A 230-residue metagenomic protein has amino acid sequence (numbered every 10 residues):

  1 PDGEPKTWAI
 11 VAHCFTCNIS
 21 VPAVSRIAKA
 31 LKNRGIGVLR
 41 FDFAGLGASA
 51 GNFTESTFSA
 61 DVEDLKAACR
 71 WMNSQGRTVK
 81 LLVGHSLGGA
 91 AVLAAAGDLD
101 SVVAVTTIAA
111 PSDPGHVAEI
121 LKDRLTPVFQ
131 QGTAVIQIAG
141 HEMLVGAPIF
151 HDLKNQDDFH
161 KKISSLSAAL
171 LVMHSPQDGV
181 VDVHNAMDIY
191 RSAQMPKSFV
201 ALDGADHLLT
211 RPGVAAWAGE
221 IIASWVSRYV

Functional and structural regions predicted by a protein language model:
P22-V24, A28-A50: Conserved alpha/beta-hydrolase
A23, E55-Q75: Alpha/beta-hydrolase active-site loop
V24, A168, D182-R191: Short alpha-helix in the alpha/beta-hydrolase fold that links the catalytic acid
A68-T126: Primarily recognizes the serine-hydrolase "nucleophile elbow" in alpha/beta-hydrolase and SGNH/GDSL folds
M143-K162: Active-site nucleophile elbow and catalytic-triad environment of alpha/beta-hydrolase enzymes
S165-S167, V172-H174, D178: Short beta-strand/loop motif that positions the catalytic acidic residue of the alpha/beta-hydrolase fold
Q177-V181, L208: Acidic catalytic loop of the alpha/beta-hydrolase fold
A205-A218: Catalytic histidine-centered segment of alpha/beta-hydrolase-like enzymes
